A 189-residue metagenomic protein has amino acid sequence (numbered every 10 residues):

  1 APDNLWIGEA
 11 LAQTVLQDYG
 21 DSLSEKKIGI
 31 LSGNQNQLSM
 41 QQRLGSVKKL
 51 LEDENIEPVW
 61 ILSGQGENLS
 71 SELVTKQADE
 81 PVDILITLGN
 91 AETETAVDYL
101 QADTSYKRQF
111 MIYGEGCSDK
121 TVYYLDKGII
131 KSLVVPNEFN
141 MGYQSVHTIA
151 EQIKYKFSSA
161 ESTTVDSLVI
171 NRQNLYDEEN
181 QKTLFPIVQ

Functional and structural regions predicted by a protein language model:
A1-E25, L69-S71, C117-T121, P136-K154: Hydrophobic alpha-helical segments within soluble ligand-binding/sensing domains
A1-P2, K27-S39: Short beta-strand->loop
I7-L11, L38-E57, T95, Y99 (+1 more regions): Short, solvent-exposed amphipathic alpha-helices that sit in or adjacent to ligand/effector-binding or catalytic
E25, P58, V82-D83, I130: Local beta-strand N-terminus motif with an aromatic residue
K27-I30, K48-E67: Short beta-strand elements in bilobed, periplasmic/extracellular small-molecule ligand-binding domains
Q35, N137-Q189: Hinge/cleft segment of the Venus flytrap/periplasmic-binding protein
V47, G64-V122: Hydrophobic alpha-helical
S105, K127-K131: Glycine-enriched alpha-helix->loop->beta-strand junction motifs that scaffold or abut catalytic
